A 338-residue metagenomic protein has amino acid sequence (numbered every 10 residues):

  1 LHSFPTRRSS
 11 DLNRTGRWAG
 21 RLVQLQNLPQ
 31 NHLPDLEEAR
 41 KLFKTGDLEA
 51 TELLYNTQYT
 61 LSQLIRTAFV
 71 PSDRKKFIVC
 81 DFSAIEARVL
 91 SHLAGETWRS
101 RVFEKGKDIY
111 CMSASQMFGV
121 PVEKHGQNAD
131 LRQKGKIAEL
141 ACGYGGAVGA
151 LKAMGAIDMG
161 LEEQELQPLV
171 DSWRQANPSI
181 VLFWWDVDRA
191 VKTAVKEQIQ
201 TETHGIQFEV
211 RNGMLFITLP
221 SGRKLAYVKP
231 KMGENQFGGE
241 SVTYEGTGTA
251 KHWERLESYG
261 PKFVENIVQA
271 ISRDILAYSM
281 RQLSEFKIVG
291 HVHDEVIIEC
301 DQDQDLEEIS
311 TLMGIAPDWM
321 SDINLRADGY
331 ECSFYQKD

Functional and structural regions predicted by a protein language model:
S3-D338: Conserved catalytic core of nucleotide polymerization and phosphodiester-bond processing enzymes
